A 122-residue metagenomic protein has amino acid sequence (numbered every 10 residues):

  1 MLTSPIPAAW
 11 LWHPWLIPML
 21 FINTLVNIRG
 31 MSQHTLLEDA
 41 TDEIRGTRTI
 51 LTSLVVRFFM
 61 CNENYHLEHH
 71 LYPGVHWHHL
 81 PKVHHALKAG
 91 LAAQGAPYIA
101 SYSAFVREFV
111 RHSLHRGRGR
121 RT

Functional and structural regions predicted by a protein language model:
M1-S53, R57, R118-T122: Hydrophobic transmembrane alpha-helical segments that form the core helix bundle of multi-pass membrane enzymes
M1-W12, W77-T122: Non-catalytic, topology-defining segments of multipass membrane proteins
I17, I22, V26-I28, V55-V56 (+5 more regions): Extended aliphatic helical segments
R29-L36, F59-V75: Histidine-centered catalytic micro-motifs
L36-T41, H70, S103-V110: Short alpha-helical linear motifs
L37-E38, I50, N62, P81 (+1 more regions): A generic structural micro-environment signature that highlights single residues at secondary-structure boundaries
L37-T41, Y72, K82, K88-A89: Polar-ligand-bearing catalytic/cofactor-coordination segments of membrane-embedded or membrane-tethered inner-membrane
T47-F59, H69, P73-H84, R120: Alpha-helical membrane-embedding segments and immediately adjacent membrane-interface amphipathic helices
